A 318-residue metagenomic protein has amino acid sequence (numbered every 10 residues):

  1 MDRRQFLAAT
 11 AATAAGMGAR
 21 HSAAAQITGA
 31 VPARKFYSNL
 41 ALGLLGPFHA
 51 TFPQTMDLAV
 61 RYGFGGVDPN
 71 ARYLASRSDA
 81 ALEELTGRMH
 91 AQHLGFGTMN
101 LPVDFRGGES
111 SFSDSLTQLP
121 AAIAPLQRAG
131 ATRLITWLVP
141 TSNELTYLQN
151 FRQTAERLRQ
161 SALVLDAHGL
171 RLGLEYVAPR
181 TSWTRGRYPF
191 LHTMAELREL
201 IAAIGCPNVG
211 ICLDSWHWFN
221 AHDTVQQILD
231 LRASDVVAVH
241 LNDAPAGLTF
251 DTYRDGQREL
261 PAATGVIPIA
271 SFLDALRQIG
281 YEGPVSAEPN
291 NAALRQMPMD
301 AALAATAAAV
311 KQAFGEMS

Functional and structural regions predicted by a protein language model:
D2-S38, L44-V60, G130, M194-L213 (+1 more regions): Histidine-acidic metal/acid-base catalytic patches
T10-G16, I27-P32, G46, Q54 (+4 more regions): Active-site acidic/histidine proton-transfer and metal-coordination neighborhood in alpha/beta enzyme cores
L42, A71, V103, L138 (+2 more regions): Residues that line or immediately flank small-molecule/substrate-binding pockets and catalytic motifs
L45-T51, N70-A81, D104-S115, T141-L145 (+4 more regions): Acidic-and-aromatic substrate-binding clefts and catalytic sites of carbohydrate-active enzymes
Q54-R72: Catalytic domains of carbohydrate-active enzymes, especially glycoside hydrolases
G65-G66, G95, T132, R171-G173 (+1 more regions): Residue-level detector of anion-binding/catalytic polar loops
D79-Q92: Aromatic-lined substrate-binding rim segments of carbohydrate-active enzymes
